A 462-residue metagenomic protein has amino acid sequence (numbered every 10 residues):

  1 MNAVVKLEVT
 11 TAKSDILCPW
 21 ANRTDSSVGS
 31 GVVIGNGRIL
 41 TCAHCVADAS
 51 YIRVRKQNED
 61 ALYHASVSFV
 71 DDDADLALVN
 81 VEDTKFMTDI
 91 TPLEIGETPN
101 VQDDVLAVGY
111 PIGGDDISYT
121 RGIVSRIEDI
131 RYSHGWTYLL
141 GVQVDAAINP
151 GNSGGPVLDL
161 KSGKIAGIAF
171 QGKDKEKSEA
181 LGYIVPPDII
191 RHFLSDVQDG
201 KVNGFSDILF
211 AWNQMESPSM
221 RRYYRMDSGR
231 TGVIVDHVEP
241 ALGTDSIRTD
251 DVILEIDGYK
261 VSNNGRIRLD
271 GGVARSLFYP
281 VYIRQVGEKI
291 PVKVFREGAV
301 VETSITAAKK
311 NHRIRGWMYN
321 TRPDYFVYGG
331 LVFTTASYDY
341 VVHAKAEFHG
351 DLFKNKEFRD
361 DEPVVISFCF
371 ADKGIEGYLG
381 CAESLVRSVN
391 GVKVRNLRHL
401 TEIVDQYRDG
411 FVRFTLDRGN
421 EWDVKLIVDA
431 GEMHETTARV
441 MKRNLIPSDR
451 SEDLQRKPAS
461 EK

Functional and structural regions predicted by a protein language model:
A3-E8, D15-C18, N22, E82-P92 (+4 more regions): Active-site region of chymotrypsin-like
A3-E8, R38-A43, T98-P111, V144-A147 (+5 more regions): Active-site-proximal beta-strands of protease catalytic cores
L7, S50-N58, V105-G109, E288-R296 (+1 more regions): Short conserved beta-strand and strand-loop elements enriched in small hydrophobics with frequent Asp/Gly
A12-K13, S26, A47, V70-A74 (+4 more regions): Short, conserved beta-turn/loop elements at beta-strand boundaries and strand-helix junctions
K13-S14, G35-I117, V300-E302: Conserved active-site neighborhood of the chymotrypsin/trypsin-like protease fold
S14-N36, C42, A61-H64, G154 (+2 more regions): A conserved glycine-rich beta-strand in the N-terminal activation segment of trypsin-fold
S30, N36, D48, I95 (+6 more regions): Short, flexible surface segments
G35, A43, S66, N80-E82 (+1 more regions): C-terminal recognition in membrane/secretory proteostasis and scaffolding
